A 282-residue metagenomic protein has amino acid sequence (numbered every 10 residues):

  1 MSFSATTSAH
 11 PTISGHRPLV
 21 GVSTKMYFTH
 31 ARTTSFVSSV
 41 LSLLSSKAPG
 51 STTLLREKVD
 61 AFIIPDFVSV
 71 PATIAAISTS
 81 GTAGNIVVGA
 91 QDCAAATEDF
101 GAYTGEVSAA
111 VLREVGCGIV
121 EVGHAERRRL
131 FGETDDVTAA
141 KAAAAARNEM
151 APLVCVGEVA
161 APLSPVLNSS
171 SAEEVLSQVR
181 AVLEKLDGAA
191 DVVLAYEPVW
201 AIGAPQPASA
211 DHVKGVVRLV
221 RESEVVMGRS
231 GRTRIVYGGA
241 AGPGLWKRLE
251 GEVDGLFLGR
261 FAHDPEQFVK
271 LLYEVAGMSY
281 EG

Functional and structural regions predicted by a protein language model:
S2-G282: Active-site loop-to-helix "anion-binding N-cap" substructures in soluble metabolic enzymes
